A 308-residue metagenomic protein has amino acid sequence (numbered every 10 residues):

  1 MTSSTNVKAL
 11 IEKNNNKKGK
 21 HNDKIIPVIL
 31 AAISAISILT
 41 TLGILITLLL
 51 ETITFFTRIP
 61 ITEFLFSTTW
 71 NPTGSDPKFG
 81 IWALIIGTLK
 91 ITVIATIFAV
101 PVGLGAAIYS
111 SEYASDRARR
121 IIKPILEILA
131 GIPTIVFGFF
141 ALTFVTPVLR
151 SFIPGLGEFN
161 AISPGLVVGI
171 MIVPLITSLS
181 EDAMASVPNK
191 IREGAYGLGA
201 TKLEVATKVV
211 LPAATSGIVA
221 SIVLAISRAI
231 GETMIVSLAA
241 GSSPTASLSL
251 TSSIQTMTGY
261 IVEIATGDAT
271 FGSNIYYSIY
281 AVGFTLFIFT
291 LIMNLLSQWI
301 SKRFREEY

Functional and structural regions predicted by a protein language model:
M1-S34, S297-Y308: Transmembrane alpha-helical segments of polytopic membrane transport and secretion proteins
A9-K24, V28, L49-A95, S115-D116 (+1 more regions): Periplasmic/extracellular loop-to-transmembrane helix junction in inner-membrane transport proteins
L39-L42, T88, T92, T96-I108 (+7 more regions): Hydrophobic positions within alpha-helical transmembrane segments of bacterial inner-membrane proteins
V102-A141, L179, E307: Cytoplasmic-entry segments and transmembrane alpha-helices of multi-pass inner-membrane transporters
E127-I172: Generic hydrophobic transmembrane alpha-helix motif, especially the helices
L179-S180, M184, Y196, K202-A240: Transmembrane alpha-helices
E181-A185, N189, Y196, T266 (+1 more regions): C-terminal transmembrane helix and the adjacent membrane-cytosol boundary/short C-terminal tail of inner/organellar
V236-F287: Interhelical loop and adjacent transmembrane-helix boundary motif in polytopic membrane transport permeases
